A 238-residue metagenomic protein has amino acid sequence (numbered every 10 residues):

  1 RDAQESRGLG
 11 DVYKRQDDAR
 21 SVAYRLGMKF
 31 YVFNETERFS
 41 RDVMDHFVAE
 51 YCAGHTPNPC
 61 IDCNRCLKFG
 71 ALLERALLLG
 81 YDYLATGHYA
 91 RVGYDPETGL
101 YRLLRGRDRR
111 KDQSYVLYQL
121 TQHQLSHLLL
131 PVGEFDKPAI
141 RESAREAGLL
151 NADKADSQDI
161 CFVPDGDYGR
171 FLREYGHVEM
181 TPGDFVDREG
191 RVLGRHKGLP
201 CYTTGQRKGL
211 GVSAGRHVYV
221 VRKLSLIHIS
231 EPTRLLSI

Functional and structural regions predicted by a protein language model:
R1, E35-T36, Y89: Short, ordered loop/turn segments at secondary-structure junctions
D2-L9, Y13, I227-I238: Single conserved hydrophobic/aromatic residue that forms the stacking wall/gate of nucleotide- or nucleobase-binding
E5, Y31, A85: Conserved Rossmann-like nucleotide-binding pocket used by diverse enzymes that bind dinucleotide cofactors
G10-L73: ATP-dependent adenylate-handling ligase core
V32-R38, L150-A152, L235-I238: Gly/Pro- and small hydrophobic-enriched strand-loop and loop-to-helix capping segments that sit at the rims
D82: Short acidic/polar active-site loop segments enriched in Thr and Asp
A85-V92, P96-L226, S230, R234: AMP-forming adenylation/ATP pyrophosphatase catalytic core
